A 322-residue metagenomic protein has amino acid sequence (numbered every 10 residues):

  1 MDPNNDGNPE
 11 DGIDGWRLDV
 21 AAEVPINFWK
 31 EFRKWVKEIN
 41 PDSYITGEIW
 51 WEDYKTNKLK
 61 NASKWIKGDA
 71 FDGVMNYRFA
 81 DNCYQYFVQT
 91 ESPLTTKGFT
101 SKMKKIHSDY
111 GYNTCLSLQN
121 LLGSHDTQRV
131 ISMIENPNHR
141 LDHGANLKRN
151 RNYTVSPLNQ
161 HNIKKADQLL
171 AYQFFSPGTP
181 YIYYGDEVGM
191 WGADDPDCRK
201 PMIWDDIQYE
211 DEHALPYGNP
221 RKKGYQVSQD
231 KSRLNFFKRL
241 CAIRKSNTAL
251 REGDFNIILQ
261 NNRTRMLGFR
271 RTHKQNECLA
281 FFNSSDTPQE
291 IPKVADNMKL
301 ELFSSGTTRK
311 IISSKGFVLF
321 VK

Functional and structural regions predicted by a protein language model:
M1-N8, A166-L170: Short, acidic/polar
N5-Q119, N162, G189-G218, K222-R239 (+2 more regions): Active-site-proximal helices and loops of the catalytic beta/alpha 8
I49, S124, V188, S284 (+1 more regions): Residues immediately flanking
T100-Q173, P177-D194, C198, I203-E212 (+3 more regions): Substrate-binding clefts and catalytic carboxylate motifs of secreted carbohydrate-active enzymes
A242, I257-V294: Carbohydrate-binding surface patches
A249-I257: A short coil-to-beta-strand element that immediately follows conserved catalytic motifs
V294-G306: Solvent-exposed beta-hairpin/edge-strand motifs
T307-K322: C-terminal beta-strand-rich structural cap/linker in extracellular carbohydrate-active enzymes
